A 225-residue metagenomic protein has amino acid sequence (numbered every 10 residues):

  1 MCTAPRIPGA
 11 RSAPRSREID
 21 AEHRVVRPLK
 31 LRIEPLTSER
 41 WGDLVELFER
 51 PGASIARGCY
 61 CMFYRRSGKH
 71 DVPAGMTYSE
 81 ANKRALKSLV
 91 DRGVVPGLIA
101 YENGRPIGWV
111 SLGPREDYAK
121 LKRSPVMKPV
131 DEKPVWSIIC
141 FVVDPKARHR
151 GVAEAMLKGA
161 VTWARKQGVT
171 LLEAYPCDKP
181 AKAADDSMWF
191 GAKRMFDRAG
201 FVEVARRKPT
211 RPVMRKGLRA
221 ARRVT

Functional and structural regions predicted by a protein language model:
C2-I7, R11-G68, T225: Conserved N-terminal entry element of GNAT/NAT acetyltransferase domains
I55-G58, S88, R92, Y101 (+2 more regions): Conserved acyl-donor/pantetheine-binding loop and adjacent beta-alpha core of acyl/acetyltransferases and related
C59-P96: Active-site rim helix/loop that mediates acceptor-substrate recognition in acyltransferases
G104, D178-K179, T210: Conserved beta-strand edge residues that scaffold enzyme active sites
I138-V143, H149-K166: Conserved acetyl-CoA-binding loop-helix of GNAT-fold acetyltransferases
L157, A164-D185: Conserved GNAT acetyl-CoA-binding A-motif
D186-A199, V204-T225: C-terminal "cap" of GNAT-fold acetyltransferases
